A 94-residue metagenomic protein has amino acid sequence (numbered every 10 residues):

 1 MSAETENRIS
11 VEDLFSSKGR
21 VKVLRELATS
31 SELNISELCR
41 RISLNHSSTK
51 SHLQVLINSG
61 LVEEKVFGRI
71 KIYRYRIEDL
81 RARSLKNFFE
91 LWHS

Functional and structural regions predicted by a protein language model:
M1-K22: Short alpha-helical segments that sit at the start of domains
R25, I35-S36: Residues within the helices of the helix-turn-helix
T29, K71-S94: Conserved segment of winged-helix/HTH DNA-binding domains
S30-N34: Short capping segments at the starts of secondary-structure elements
E37-R41: A short acidic, leucine-rich amphipathic alpha-helix
S47: Key DNA-contact positions within bacterial/archaeal DNA-binding proteins
L53-Q54: Short, hydrophobic-biased segments on the C-terminal half of alpha helices that form "recognition helices"
N58-G68, R76: Beta-hairpin "wing" of winged helix-turn-helix
